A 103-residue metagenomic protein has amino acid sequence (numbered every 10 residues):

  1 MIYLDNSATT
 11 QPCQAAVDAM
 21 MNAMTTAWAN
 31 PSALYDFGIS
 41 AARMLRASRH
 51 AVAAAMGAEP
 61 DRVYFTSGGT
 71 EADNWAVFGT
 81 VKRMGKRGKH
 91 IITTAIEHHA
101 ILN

Functional and structural regions predicted by a protein language model:
M1-N103: Pyridoxal 5′-phosphate
